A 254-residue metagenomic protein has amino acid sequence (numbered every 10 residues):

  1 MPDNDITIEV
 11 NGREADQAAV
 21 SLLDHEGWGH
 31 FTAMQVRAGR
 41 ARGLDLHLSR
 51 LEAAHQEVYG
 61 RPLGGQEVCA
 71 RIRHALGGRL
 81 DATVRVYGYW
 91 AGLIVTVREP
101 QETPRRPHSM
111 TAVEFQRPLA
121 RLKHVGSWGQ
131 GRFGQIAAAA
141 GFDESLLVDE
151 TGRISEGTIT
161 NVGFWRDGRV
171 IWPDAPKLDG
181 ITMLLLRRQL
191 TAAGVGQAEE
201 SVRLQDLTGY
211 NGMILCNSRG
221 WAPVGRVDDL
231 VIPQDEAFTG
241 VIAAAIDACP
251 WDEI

Functional and structural regions predicted by a protein language model:
M1-L63, C69-H74, Y89-I254: Helix-start/capping segments and mature chain N-termini
L76-A82: Short secondary-structure junctions
T83-G88: ATP-grasp fold ATP-binding core
